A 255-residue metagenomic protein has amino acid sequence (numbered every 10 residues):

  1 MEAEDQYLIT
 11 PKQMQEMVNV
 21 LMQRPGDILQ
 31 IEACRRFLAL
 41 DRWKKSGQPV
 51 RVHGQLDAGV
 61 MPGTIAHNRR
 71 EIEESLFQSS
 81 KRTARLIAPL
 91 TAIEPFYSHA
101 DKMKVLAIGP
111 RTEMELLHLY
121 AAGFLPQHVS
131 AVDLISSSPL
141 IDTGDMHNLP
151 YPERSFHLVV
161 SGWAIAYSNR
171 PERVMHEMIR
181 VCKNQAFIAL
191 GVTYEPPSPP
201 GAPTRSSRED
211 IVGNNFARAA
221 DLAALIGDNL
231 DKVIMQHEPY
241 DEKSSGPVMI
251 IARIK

Functional and structural regions predicted by a protein language model:
E16-A100: Class I SAM-dependent methyltransferase Rossmann-like catalytic core, especially the SAM/SAH-binding loop
K102-N148: Class I SAM-dependent methyltransferase SAM/SAH-binding core
G144-V159: A short acidic, Gly/Pro-enriched loop at the edge of an enzyme's catalytic core that lines a small-molecule cofactor
H157-R170: A short SAM/SAH-binding and catalytic strip from SAM-dependent methyltransferases
S168-N169, C182-N184: Helix-to-beta-strand junctions that scaffold the AdoMet/dcAdoMet cofactor pocket in Class I SAM-dependent enzymes
Q185-Y194: Conserved beta-strand signature within the Rossmann-like core of class I S-adenosyl-L-methionine
E195, P200-I234: Conserved Class I S-adenosyl-L-methionine
G227-K255: Core SAM-dependent methyltransferase catalytic element
